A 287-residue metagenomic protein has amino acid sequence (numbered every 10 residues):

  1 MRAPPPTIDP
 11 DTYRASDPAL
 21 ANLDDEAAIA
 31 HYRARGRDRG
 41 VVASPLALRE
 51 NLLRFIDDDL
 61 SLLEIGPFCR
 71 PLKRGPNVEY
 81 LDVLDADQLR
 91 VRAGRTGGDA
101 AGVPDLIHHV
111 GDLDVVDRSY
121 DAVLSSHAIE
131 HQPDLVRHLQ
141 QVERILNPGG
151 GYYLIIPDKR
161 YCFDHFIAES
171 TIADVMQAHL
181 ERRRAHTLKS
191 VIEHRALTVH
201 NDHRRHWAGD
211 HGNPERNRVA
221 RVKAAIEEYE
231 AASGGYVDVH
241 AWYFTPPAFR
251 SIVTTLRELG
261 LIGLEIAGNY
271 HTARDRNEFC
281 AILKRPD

Functional and structural regions predicted by a protein language model:
M1-E50: Charge-rich, low-complexity intrinsically disordered regions
L46-N51, L62-P67, R137-H138: Short alpha-helical segments and helix-capping/turn motifs at coil-helix boundaries
D57, P133, N147: Short conserved AdoMet
D57-L113: Class I SAM-dependent methyltransferase SAM/SAH-binding core
D105-I107, R137, Q141-E143, N147 (+1 more regions): S-adenosyl-L-methionine-dependent methyltransferase catalytic module, highlighting the catalytic core
V123-L124: Hydrophobic beta-strand segment of the Class I
H127-H131: A short His-aromatic
